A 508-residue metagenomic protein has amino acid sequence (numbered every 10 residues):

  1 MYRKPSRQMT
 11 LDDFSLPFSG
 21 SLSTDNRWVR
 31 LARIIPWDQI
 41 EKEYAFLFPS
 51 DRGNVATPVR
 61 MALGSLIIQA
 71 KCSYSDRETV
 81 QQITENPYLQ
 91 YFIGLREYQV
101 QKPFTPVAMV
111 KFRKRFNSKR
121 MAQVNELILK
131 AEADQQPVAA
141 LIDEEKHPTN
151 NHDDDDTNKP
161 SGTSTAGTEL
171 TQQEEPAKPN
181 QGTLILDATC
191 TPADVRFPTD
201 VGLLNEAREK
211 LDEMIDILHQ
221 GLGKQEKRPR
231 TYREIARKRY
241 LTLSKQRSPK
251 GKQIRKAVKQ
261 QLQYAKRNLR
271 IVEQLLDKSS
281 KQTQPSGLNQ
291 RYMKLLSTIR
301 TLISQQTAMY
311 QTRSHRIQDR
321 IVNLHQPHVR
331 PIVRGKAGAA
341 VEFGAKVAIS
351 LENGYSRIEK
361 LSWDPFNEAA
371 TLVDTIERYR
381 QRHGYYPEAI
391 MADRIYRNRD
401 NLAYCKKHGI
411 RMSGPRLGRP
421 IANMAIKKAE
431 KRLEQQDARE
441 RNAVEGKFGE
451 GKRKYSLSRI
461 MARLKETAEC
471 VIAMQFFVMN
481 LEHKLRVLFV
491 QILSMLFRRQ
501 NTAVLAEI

Functional and structural regions predicted by a protein language model:
M1-I35, K42, A139, N151-S164 (+3 more regions): Charged, often Cys/His-bearing segments associated with DNA-binding zinc-finger transcription factors
L22-I67, C72: Basic, short loop/linker segments at the boundary and entry of helix-turn-helix/winged-helix-like folds
N26, S65, T79-I83, T105-F112 (+8 more regions): Short, conserved catalytic/metal-binding motifs centered on acidic residues
R52-T57, P87, M391-R399, G418-P420: Acidic, metal-coordinating catalytic cores used for nucleic-acid/nucleotide bond scission and strand-transfer chemistry
R96-Q326: Active-site- or DNA-interface-adjacent structural scaffold in DNA-acting proteins
Y292-T298, I303-Y310, R432-I508: Basic, amphipathic alpha-helical segments enriched in Lys/Arg and hydrophobic/aromatic residues
N323-G338: Flexible, glycine/threonine-enriched loop-and-boundary segments that flank and lead into catalytic domains of large
K336-H383: Electropositive, glycine- and tryptophan-enriched low-complexity nucleic-acid-binding patches
